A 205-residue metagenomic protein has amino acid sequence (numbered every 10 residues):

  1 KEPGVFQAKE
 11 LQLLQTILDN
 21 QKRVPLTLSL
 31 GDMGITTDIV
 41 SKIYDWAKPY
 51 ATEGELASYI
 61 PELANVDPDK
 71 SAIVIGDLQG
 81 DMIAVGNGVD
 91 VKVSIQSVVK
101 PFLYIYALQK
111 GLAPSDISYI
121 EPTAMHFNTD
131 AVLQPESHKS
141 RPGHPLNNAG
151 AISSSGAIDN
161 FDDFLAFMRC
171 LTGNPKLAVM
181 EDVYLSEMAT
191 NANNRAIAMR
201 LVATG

Functional and structural regions predicted by a protein language model:
K1-Q15: Acidic Ca2+-chelating loop motifs
L13-T16, G86-G88: Short beta->alpha transition motifs characteristic of CBS
R23-T52, Q109-G205: Active-site-adjacent helix/loop patches that line small-molecule binding or acyl-intermediate pockets
K48-V85: A short, well-structured edge-of-sheet supersecondary motif
K70, K92-P101, H144-P145: Short, conserved micro-motifs enriched in small and acidic residues
G80, S94-P114: Active-site SXXK
D81-D90, A131-S137: Glycine/charged-rich beta-loop-alpha catalytic/anionic-binding loops adjacent to active sites
G86-K92, V99, S118-P122: "Short basic amphipathic alpha-helical interaction patches in structured regions
